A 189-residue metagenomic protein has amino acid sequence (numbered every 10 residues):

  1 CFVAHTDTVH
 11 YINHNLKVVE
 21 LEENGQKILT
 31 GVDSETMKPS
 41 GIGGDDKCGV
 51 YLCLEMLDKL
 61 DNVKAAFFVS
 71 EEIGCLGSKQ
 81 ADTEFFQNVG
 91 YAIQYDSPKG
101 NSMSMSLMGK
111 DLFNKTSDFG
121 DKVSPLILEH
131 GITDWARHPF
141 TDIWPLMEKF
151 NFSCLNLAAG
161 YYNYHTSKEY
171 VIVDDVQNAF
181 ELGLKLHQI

Functional and structural regions predicted by a protein language model:
C1-N62: Active-site metal-coordination/substrate-binding segment of hydrolases, especially metallo-dependent peptidases
T36-K115, W135, I143: Acidic/histidine-rich catalytic neighborhood of metal-dependent amide-processing enzymes
S102-M103, W144-M147, N163-K168: Short active-site-adjacent structural elements
D118-I127, I132-T133: A conserved mid-domain beta-alpha-beta active-site/ligand-binding segment of alpha/beta enzyme cores
G131-A136, I189: Flexible, glycine/charged-enriched surface loops at secondary-structure junctions
R137-C154: Short glycine-rich, acidic/polar surface loops and turns
N163-I189: His/Asp/Glu-rich mid-to-C-terminal helical/loop segments that flank catalytic regions of hydrolases
